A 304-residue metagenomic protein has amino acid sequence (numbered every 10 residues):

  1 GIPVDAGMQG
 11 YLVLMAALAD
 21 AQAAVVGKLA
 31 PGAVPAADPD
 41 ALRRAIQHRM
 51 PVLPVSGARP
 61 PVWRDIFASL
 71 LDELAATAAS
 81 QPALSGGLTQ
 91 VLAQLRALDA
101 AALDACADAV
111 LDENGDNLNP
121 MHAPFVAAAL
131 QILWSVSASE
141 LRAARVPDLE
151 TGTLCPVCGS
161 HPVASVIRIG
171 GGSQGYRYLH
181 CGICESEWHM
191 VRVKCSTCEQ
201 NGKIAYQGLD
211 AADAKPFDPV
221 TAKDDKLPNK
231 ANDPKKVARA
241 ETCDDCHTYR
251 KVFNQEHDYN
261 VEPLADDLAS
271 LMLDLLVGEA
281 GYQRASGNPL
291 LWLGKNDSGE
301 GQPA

Functional and structural regions predicted by a protein language model:
G1-A45, V252-A304: Long, contiguous alpha-helical scaffold regions
G1-R145: N-terminal alpha-helical interaction blocks
D5, D20, D38-D40, D65 (+16 more regions): Acidic-enriched, low-complexity/disordered segments with a strong bias for Aspartate over Glutamate
L70-A79, L84, V91-L95, D99 (+11 more regions): Aromatic-residue detector
A138-G281: Cys/His-clustered metal-coordination modules, chiefly Zn-binding fingers
